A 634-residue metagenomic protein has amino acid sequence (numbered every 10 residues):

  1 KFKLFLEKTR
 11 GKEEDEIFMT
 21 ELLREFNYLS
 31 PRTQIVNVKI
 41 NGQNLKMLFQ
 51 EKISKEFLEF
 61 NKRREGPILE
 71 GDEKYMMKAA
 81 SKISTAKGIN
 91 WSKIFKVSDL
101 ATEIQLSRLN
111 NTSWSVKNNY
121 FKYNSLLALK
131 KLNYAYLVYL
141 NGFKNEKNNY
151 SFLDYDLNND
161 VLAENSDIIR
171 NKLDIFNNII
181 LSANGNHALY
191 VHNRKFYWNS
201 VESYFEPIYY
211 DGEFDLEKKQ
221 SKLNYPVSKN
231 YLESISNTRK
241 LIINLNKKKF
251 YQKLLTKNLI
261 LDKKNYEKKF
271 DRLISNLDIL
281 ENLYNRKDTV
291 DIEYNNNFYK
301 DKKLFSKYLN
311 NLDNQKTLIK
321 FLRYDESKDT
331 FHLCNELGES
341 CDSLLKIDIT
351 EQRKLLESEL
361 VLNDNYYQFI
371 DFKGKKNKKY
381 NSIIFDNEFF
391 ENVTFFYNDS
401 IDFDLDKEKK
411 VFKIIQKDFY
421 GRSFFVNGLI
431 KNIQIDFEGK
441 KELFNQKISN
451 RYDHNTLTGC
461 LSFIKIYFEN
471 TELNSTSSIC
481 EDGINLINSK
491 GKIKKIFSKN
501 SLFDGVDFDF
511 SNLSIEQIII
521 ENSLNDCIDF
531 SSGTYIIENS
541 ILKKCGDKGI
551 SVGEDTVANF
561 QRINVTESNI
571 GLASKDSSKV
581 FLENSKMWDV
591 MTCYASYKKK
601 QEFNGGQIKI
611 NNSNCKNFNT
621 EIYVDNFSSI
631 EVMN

Functional and structural regions predicted by a protein language model:
K1-K373, N387: Phosphate/dinucleotide-binding and metal-coordinating scaffold of catalytic cores in nucleotide-dependent enzymes
L360-N634: Extracellular beta-rich repeat passengers
